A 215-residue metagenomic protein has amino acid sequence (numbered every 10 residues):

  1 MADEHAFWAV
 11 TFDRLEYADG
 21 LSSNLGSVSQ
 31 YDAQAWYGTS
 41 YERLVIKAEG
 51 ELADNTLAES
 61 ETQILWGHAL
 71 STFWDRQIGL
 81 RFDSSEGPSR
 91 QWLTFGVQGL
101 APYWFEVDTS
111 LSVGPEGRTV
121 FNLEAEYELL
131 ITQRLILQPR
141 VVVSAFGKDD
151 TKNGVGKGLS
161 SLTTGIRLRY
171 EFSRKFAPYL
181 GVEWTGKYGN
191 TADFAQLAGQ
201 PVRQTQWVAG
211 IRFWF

Functional and structural regions predicted by a protein language model:
M1-T56, S60, H68, G189 (+1 more regions): Outer-membrane beta-barrel initiation region
A6, S27-Y31, A58-T62, S89-L93 (+3 more regions): Residues that define the transmembrane beta-barrel architecture of outer-membrane proteins
R14, I46-G50, I78-F82, T109-V113 (+2 more regions): Transmembrane beta-barrel strands of outer-membrane/channel proteins
A33, I64, F95, L123-A125 (+2 more regions): Membrane-embedded beta-strands of outer-membrane beta-barrel proteins, especially the hydrophobic/small aromatic
Y37-T39, H68, G99, V113 (+3 more regions): Residue-level signature of outer-membrane beta-barrel architecture
S40-I46, T72-R76, Y103-V107, T132-L137 (+1 more regions): Repeated loop/turn-to-beta-strand initiation elements of outer-membrane beta-barrel proteins
S89-D150: Detector for outer-membrane/organellar transmembrane beta-barrel domains, recognizing the amphipathic beta-strand
I166, E171, P201-F215: Outer-membrane beta-barrel "beta-signal"
